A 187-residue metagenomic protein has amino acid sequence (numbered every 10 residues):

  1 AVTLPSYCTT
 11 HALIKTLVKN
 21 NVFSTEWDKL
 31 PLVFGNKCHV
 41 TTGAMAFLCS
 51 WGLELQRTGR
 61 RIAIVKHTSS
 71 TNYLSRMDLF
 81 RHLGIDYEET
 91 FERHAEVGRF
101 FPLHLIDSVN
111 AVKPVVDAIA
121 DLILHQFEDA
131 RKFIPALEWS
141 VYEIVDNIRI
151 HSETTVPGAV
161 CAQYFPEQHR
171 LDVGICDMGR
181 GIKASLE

Functional and structural regions predicted by a protein language model:
T3-I85: Amphipathic alpha-helical interaction surfaces in cytosolic regulatory modules
N20-V22, W51-Q56, I119, I123-F127 (+1 more regions): Hydrophobic, Leu/Ile/Phe/Ala-enriched alpha-helical segments that form helix-helix packing faces
E26-W27, E138, H169: Short loop/turn elements that form and flank the Walker-type P-loop nucleotide-binding site in RecA-like NTPase cores
H39, I119-Y142: Conserved short strand/loop->alpha-helix "switch" segment adjacent to the catalytic nucleotide/phosphoryl-transfer site
C49-W51, R131-P166: Conserved ATP-binding N-box helix of the HATPase_c
T68, N72-M77, R149-E187: Conserved beta-strand-loop-beta-strand hairpin that lines the nucleotide-binding pocket of ATP/GTP-utilizing enzymes
S70-V109: P-loop NTPase nucleotide-binding core
G98-D129, E187: Helix-loop-beta hinge of the Bergerat
